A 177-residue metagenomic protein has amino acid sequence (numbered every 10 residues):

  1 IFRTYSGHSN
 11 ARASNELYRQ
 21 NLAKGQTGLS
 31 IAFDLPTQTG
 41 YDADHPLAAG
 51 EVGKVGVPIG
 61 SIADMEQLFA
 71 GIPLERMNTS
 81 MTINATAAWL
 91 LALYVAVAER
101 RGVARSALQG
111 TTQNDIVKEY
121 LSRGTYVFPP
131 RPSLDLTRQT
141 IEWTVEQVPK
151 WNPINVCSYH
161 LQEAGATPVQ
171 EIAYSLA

Functional and structural regions predicted by a protein language model:
I1-A177: Catalytic alpha/beta active-site cores
